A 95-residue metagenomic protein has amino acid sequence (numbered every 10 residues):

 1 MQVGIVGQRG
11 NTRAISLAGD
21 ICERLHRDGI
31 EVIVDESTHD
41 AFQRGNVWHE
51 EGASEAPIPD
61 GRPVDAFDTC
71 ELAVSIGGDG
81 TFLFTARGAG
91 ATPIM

Functional and structural regions predicted by a protein language model:
M1-G10: Generic N-terminal amphipathic, Lys/Arg-enriched alpha-helix
V3, V32, I94: Hydrophobic anchor at the start of a short beta-strand that flanks the dinucleotide cofactor-binding loop
R13, H39-D40, N46-E51, P59-M95: Small-residue-rich beta-alpha loop regions that form the catalytic core of phosphotransfer and lipid-active enzymes
H26: Anion (oxyanion) recognition and catalysis
G29-S37: Short internal beta-strands
I33, G52-A53: C-terminal helical cap/extension that packs against the catalytic core of soluble nucleotide-cofactor enzymes
